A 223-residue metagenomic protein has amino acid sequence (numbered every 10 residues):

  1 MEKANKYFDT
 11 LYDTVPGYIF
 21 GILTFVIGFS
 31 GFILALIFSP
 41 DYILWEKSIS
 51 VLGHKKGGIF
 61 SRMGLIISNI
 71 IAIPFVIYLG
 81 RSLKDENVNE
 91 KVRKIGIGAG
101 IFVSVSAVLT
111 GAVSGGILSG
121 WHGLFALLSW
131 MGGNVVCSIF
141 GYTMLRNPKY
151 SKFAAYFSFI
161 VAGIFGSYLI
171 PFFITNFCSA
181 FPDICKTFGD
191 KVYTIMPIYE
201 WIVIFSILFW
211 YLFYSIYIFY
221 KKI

Functional and structural regions predicted by a protein language model:
F8-V26, K149-F159, Y214: Alpha-helical transmembrane segments and their helix-start/interface "positive-inside/aromatic belt" motifs in integral
F25-I43: Alpha-helical transmembrane segments of multi-pass membrane proteins
I43-G57, F188: Perimembrane loop-to-helix junctions flanking transmembrane segments
L52-I70: Interfacial helix-start motif at the membrane-water boundary
L79-S104: Cytoplasmic juxtamembrane regions at transmembrane-helix boundaries
V103-A154: Membrane-proximal helix-loop-helix units in multi-pass membrane proteins
G141-I223: Terminal transmembrane helical module of multi-pass membrane proteins
